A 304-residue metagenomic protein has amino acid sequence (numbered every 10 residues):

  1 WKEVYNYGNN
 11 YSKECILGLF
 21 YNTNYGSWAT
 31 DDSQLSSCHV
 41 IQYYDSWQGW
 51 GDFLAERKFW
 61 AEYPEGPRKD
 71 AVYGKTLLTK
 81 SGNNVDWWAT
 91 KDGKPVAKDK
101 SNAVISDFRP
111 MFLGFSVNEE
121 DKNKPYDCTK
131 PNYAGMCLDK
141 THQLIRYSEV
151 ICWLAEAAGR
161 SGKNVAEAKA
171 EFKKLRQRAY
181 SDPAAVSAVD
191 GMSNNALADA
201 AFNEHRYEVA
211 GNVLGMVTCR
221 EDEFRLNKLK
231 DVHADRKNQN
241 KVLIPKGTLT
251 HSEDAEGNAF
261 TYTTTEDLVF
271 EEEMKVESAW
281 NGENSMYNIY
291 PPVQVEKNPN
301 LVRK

Functional and structural regions predicted by a protein language model:
W1-I151, R160, F224-K304: Elongated scaffold/linker segments in the mid-to-C-terminal portions of large proteins
L17, G66, T141-R178, A198-G211: Extended, hydrophobic/aromatic-rich amphipathic alpha-helical segments that build helical scaffolds
F172-E253: C-terminal structured "cap/appendage" subdomains that terminate the fold
